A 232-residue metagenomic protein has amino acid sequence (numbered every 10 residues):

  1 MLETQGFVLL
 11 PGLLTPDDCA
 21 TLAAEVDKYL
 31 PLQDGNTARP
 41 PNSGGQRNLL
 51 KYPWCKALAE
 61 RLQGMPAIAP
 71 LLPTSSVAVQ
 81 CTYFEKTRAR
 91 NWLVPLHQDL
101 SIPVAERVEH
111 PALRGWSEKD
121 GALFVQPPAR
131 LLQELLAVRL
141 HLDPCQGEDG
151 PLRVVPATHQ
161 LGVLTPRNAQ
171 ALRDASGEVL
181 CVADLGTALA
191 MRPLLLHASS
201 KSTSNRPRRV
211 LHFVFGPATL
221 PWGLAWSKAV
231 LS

Functional and structural regions predicted by a protein language model:
M1-T4, P11-E118, S232: Non-heme Fe(II)-dependent double-stranded beta-helix
G6-F7, G186: Catalytic palm active-site di-aspartate
F7, L135-A137, R208-V210: Short hydrophobic/aromatic beta-strand or adjacent loop that forms the aromatic wall/cage of a ligand/substrate-binding
L9-L10, H97, L140, L189-M191: Short hydrophobic-aromatic micro-motifs
L13, C81-Y83, H141, A157 (+1 more regions): Short, well-ordered beta-to-alpha junction loops that form the rim of enzyme active sites and present histidine/acidic
L32, Q160-L172, S176-V179, L185-A190 (+1 more regions): Non-heme Fe(II)/2-oxoglutarate
C81-Y83, V138-L140, L211-F215: A structural signal for short, well-ordered beta-strand segments
T87-V182, W222-S227: Catalytic core of non-heme Fe(II) oxygenases with the double-stranded beta-helix
